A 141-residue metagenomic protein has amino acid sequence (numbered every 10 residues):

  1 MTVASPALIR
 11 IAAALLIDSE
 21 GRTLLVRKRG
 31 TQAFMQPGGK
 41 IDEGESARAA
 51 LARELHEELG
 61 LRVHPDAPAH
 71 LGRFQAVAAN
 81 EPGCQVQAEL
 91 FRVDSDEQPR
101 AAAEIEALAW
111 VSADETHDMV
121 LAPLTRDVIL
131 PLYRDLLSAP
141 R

Functional and structural regions predicted by a protein language model:
M1-L8, Y133-R141: Short, low-complexity, intrinsically disordered N-terminal peptides in bacterial proteins
T2-T23, K40: Conserved N-terminal beta-strand and adjoining loop/helix that marks the start of the Nudix/MutT-like hydrolase domain
R10-A12, G21, V86-E89, E106: Change "...and in nucleic-acid phosphodiester-cleaving endonucleases..." to "...and in nucleic-acid processing enzymes
L16-I17, L25, R92-V93, W110: Conserved hydrophobic "DFG−1" position in protein kinase catalytic cores
D18, R22-E58, R62: Conserved Nudix-box catalytic region and its N-terminal flanking loop in Nudix hydrolases and closely related
R62-G72: A short coil-to-beta-strand element that immediately follows conserved catalytic motifs
F74-R100, L132: Active-site-adjacent beta-strand/loop module that shapes the phosphate/pyrophosphate-binding cleft
L90-R92, R100-L132: NUDIX/MutT-family hydrolases
